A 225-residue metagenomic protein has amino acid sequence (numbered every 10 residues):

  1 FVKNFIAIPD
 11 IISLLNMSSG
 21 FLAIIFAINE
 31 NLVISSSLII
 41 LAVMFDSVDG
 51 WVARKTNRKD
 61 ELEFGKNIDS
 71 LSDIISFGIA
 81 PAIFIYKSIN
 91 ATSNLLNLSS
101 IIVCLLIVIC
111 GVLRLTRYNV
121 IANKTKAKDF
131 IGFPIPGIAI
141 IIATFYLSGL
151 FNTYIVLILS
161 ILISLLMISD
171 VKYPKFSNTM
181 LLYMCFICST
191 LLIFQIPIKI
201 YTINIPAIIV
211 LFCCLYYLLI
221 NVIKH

Functional and structural regions predicted by a protein language model:
F1-I11, G65-L71, N123-I131, K172-L181: Short, amphipathic, aromatic/basic-enriched membrane-interface segments that mark the entry/exit of transmembrane
F1-S47, F186, I196-H225: Topogenic membrane-insertion module of multi-pass membrane proteins
P9-L14, K55-R114: Multi-pass membrane catalytic core of lipid/isoprenoid biosynthesis enzymes
S18, M44-V52, L71, I75: Active-site His/Glu-centered metal-binding helix of metallohydrolases
L22-L38, P81-V103, T144-L157, Q195-I205: Helix-coil boundary and interhelical linker segments in multi-pass alpha-helical membrane proteins
I39-D46, L106-R114, I163-D170, C213-Y217: Alpha-helical transmembrane segments of multi-pass membrane proteins
V48-G65, Y118-I131: Cytosolic, membrane-interface loops and tails of multi-pass inner-membrane proteins
A127-H225: C-terminal membrane-associated helical module and adjoining short loops/tails
